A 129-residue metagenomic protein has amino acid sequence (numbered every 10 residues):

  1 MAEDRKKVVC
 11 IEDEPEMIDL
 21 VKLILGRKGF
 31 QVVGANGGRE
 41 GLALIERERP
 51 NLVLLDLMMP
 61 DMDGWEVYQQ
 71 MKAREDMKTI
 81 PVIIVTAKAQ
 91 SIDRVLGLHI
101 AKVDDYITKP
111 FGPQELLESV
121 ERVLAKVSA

Functional and structural regions predicted by a protein language model:
E12: Conserved acidic carboxylate
D19-R27: Charged docking surfaces used in two-component/phosphorelay signaling
K22, E66, A89-Y106, E118: Alpha4 helix (beta4-alpha4-beta5 surface) of REC/receiver domains from two-component response regulators
G34-A43, G64: Helix N-cap/capping motif at the beta->alpha junctions
E48-L54: Active-site beta3 strand of CheY-like receiver
M59: Receiver (REC) domain active-site loop signature in two-component systems and cognate sites in sensor histidine kinases
P110-E121, S128: C-terminal output helix
